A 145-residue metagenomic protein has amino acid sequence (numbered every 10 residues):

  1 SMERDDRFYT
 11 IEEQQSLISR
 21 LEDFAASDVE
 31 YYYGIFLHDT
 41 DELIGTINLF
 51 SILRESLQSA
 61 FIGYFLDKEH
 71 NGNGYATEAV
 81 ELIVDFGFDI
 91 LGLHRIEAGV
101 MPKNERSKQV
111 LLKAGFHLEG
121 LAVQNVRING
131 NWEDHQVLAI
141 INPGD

Functional and structural regions predicted by a protein language model:
S1-R20: Conserved GNAT-fold acetyl-CoA-binding loop/helix
D5, S19-G34: A short helix-loop-beta-strand connector motif used in the catalytic cores of GNAT acetyltransferases and, in some
Y32, F36-D145: Acyl-donor (CoA/ACP) binding surface of acyl/acetyltransferases
